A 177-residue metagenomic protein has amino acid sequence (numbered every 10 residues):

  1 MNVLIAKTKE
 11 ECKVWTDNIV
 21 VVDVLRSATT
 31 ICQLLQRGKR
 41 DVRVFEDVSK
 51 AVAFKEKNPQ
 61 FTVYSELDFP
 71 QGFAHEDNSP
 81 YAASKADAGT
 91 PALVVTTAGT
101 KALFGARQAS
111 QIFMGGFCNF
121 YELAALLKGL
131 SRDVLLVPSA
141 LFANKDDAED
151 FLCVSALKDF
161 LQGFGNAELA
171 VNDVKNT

Functional and structural regions predicted by a protein language model:
M1-E11: Cofactor-binding active-site loop characterized by glycine-rich and histidine/acidic residues
K9-C12, I19-Q33: Short acidic, Gly/Ser-rich segments with clustered Asp/Glu that frequently serve as metal-coordination loops in enzyme
V21-V22, Y64-E66, V94-T96, G115 (+1 more regions): Short beta-strand segments
V22-T29, E46-S49, T97, C118 (+3 more regions): Conserved active-site and cofactor/substrate-binding residues in soluble primary-metabolism enzymes
L34-K39, K55-F61, A74-P80: Glycine-rich loop at the start of a catalytic domain that most often binds anionic cofactors/ligands
R40-F69: A short aromatic-anchored loop/beta-hairpin motif
N58, H75-Q111, A125, A148-T177: Long, charged alpha-helical interface segments
L126-V134: Glycine-rich phosphate/diphosphate-binding loops that line cofactor/substrate pockets in enzymes
